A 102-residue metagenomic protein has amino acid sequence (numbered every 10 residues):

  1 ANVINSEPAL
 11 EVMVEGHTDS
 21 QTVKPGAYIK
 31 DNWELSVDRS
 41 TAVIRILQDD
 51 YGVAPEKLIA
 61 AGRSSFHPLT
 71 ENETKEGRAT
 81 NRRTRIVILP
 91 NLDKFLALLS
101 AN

Functional and structural regions predicted by a protein language model:
N2-E7, H17-L99: Periplasmic OmpA-like peptidoglycan-binding domain that tethers envelope proteins to the cell wall
N102: Short, cationic low-complexity segments
